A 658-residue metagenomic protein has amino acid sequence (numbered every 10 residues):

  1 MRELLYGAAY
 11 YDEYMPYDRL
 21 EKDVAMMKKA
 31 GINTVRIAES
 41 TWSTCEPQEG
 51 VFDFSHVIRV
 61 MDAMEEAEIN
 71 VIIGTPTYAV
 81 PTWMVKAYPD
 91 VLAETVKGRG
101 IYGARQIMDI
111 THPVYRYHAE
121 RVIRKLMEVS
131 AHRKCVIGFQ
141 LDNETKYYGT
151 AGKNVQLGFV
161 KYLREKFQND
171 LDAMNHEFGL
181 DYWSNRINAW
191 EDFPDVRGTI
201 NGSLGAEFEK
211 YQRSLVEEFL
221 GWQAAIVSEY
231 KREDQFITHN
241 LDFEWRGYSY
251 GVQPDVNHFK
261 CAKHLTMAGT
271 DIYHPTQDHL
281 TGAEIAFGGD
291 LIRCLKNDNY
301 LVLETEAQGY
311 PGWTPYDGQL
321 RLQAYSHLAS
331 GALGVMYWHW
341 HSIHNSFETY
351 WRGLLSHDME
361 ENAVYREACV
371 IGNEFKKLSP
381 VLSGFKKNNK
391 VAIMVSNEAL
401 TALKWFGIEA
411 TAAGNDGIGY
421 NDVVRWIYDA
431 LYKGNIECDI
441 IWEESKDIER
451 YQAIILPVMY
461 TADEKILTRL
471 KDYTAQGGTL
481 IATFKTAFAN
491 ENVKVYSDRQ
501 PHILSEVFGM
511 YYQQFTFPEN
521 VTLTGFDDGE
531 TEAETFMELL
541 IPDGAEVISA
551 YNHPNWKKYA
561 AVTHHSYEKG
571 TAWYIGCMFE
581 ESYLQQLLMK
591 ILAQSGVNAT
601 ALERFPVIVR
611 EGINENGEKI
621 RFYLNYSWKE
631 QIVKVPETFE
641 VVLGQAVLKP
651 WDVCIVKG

Functional and structural regions predicted by a protein language model:
M1-T34, P47, D62, V381: N-terminal carbohydrate-binding accessory modules
L5, A38-E39, C45-G50, S55 (+6 more regions): Aromatic- and acidic-residue-enriched carbohydrate-binding clefts of CAZyme catalytic domains
Y6-M15, S40-S55, I101-E120, T145-G149 (+7 more regions): The substrate-binding groove and active-site-proximal loops of carbohydrate-active enzymes, especially glycoside
A8, M27, V35, M64 (+8 more regions): Conserved, mostly hydrophobic/aromatic
Y14-K29, S249-C261, Y316-A324, E443: Short, acidic/polar
E21-K28, R36-G100, M127, W222-K231: Aromatic-lined substrate-binding rim segments of carbohydrate-active enzymes
G100-M267, D271-D278, G282-E284: Polysaccharide-binding and catalytic clefts of secreted carbohydrate-active enzymes
E233, A262-G658: Carbohydrate-binding surfaces of carbohydrate-active enzymes
